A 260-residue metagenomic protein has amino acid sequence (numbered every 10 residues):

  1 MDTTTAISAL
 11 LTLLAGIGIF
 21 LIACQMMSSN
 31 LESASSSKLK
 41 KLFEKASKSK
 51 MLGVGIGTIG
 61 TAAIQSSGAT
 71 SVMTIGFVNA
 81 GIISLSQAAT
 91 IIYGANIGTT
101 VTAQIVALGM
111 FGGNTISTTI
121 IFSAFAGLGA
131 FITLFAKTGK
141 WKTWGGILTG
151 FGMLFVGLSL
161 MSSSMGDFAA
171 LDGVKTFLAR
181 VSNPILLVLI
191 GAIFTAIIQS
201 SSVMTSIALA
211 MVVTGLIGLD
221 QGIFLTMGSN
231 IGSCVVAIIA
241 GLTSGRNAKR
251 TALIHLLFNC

Functional and structural regions predicted by a protein language model:
D2-K50, G145-I193, I207, M211-V212: Helix-loop-helix hairpins and the membrane-proximal interhelical loops of multi-pass alpha-helical transport proteins
A23, Q65, I97, G157 (+3 more regions): Residue-level signature of catalytic and energy-coupling elements of molecular machines, predominantly ATP/GTP-dependent
S37, K45, S49, G57 (+11 more regions): Alpha-helical transmembrane segments of multi-pass membrane proteins, especially transporters and channels
G53-G57, T102-A103, A126-I132, I190-G191 (+1 more regions): Hydrophobic, membrane-inserted alpha-helices
G68, T99-T102, S123-A136, T149-V156 (+2 more regions): Membrane-embedded alpha-helical core segments of multi-pass
T70-A95, A103-I121, T195-G232, A240-N247 (+1 more regions): Membrane-interfacial helix-loop connectors
N96, T100-Q104, F155-L160, S164 (+1 more regions): Mid-bilayer segments of alpha-helical transmembrane spans in multi-pass integral membrane proteins that mediate
A107-M110, G129-T143, T243-R246: Membrane-water interface regions at transmembrane-helix termini and the short interhelical loops of multi-pass membrane
